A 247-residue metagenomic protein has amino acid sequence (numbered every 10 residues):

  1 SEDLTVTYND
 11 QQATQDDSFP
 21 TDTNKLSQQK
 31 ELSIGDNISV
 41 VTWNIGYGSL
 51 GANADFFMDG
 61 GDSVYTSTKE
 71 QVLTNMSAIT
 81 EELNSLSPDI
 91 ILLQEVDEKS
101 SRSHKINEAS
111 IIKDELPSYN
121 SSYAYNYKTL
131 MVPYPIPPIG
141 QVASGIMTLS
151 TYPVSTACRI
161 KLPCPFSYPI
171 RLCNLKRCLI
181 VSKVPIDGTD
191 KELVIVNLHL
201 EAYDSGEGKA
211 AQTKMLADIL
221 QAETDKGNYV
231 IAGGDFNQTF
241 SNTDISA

Functional and structural regions predicted by a protein language model:
S1-A143: N-terminal, active-site-proximal structural segment of metallo-dependent hydrolase catalytic domains
W43, Q94, L198, G233-D235: Active-site flanking residues adjacent to catalytic metal/cofactor-binding acidic residues
G48-S49, E98-S101, T129-M131, S167 (+2 more regions): Active-site environment of divalent metal-dependent phosphoester hydrolases
D89-I90, L193, Y229-I231: Short, Asp-centered acidic motifs that coordinate Mg2+ and/or phosphate in catalytic or ligand-binding sites
D114-P117, Q141-A157, V184-P185: Conserved beta strand-loop-helix elements of the APE1-like EEP
T151-T189: Active-site catalytic loop in hydrolytic enzyme cores
D204-A247: Metal-dependent phosphoesterases centered on the DNase I-like endonuclease/exonuclease/phosphatase
